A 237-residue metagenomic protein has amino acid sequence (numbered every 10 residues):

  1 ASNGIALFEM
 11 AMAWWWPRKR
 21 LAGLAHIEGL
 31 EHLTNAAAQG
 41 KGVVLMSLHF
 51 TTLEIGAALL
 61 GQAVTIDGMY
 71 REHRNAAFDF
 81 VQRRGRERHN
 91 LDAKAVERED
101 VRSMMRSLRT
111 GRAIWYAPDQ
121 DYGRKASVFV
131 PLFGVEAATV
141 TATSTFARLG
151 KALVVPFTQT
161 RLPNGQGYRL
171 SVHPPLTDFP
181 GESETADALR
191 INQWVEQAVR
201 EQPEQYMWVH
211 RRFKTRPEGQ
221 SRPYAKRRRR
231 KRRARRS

Functional and structural regions predicted by a protein language model:
A1-S47, D79-R84, R88-N90, R233-S237: Membrane-anchoring hydrophobic helices of lipid-metabolizing enzymes
G23-I27, F50, N75, K94-R98 (+2 more regions): A conditional alpha-helix N-cap/helix-loop micro-motif detector
E28, M69, H173: Residues in well-ordered beta-strands of folded domains
A37-Q39, Q62-T65, R98-S237: Non-catalytic C-terminal accessory region of glycerolipid acyltransferases and related lyso-lipid remodeling enzymes
Q39-R98, T110, D121-P131, R161: Catalytic core of membrane glycerolipid acyltransferases/transacylases, capturing the structured, soluble-facing
